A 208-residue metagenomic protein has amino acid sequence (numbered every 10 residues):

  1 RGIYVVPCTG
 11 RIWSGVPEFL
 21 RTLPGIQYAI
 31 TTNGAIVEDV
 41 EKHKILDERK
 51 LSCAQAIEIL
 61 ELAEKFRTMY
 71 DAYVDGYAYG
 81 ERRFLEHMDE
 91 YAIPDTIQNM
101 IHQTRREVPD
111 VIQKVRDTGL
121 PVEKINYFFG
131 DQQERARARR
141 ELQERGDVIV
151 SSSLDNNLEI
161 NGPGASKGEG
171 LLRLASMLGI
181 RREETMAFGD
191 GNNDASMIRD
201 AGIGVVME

Functional and structural regions predicted by a protein language model:
R1-G2, V206-E208: Basic, amphipathic juxtamembrane/active-site segments that coordinate anionic phosphate or diphosphate groups
R1-I93: Active-site phosphate-binding/coordination module
Y4, M69, I149, I203-G204: Residue-level detector of anion-binding/catalytic polar loops
P7-G10, K50, F129, L154 (+2 more regions): Conserved residues at beta->alpha junctions
I26, V122-E123, A201: Short, well-ordered alpha-helix to beta-strand connector turns
A29, G204-V206: Short, well-ordered beta-strand core segments
N33-G34, F188-D190, I203: Glycine-rich beta-strand-to-loop/alpha-helix junction loops that act as flexible
L62, F66-M69, Y73-F188, N192 (+1 more regions): Conserved acidic, metal-coordinating active-site core of Asp-based, Mg2+-dependent phosphoryl-transfer enzymes
